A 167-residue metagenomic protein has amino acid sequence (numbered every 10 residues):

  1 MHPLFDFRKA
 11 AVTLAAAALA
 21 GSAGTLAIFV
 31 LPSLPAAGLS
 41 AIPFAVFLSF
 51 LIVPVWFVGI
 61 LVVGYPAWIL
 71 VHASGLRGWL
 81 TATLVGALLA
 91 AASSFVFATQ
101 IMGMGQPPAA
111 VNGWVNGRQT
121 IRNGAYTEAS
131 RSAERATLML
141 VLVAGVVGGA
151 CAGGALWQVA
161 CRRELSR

Functional and structural regions predicted by a protein language model:
M1-R167: Juxtamembrane/disordered regions of integral membrane proteins
